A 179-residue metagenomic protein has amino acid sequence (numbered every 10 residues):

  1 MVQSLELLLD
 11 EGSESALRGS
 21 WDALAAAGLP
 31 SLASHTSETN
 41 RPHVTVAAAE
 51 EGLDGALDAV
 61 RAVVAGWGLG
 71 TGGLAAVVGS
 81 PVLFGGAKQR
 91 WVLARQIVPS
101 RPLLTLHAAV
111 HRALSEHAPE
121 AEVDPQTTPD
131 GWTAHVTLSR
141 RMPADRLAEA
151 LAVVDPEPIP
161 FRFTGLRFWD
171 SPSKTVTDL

Functional and structural regions predicted by a protein language model:
M1-V77, P102-I159, D178-L179: Basic, often amphipathic N-terminal segments
W67, G85-G86: Short, charge-rich binding segments
T71-G73, R90, F163: Sequence-level motif detector for i,i+2 pairs with an aromatic at +2
A87-P99, V176-L179: Short, low-order "capping/linker" segments at domain edges
P160-T164, W169, T175-L179: Glycine-rich, aromatic-bearing surface loops/beta-hairpins
